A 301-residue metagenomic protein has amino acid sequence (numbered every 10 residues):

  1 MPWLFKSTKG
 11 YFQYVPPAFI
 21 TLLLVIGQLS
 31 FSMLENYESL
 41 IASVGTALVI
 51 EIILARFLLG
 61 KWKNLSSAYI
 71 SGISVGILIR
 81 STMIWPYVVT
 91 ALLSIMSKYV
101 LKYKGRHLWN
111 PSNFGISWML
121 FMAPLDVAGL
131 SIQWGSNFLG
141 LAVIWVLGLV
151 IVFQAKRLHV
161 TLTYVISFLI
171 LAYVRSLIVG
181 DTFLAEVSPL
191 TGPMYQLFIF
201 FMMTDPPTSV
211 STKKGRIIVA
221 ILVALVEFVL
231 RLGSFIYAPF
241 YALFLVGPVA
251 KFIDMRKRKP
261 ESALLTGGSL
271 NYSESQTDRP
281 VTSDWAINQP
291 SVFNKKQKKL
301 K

Functional and structural regions predicted by a protein language model:
M1-A55: N-terminal signal-anchor module of multipass membrane proteins
P2-F19, A172-S275, K301: C-terminal transmembrane helix-loop-helix hairpin of multi-pass membrane proteins
P2-W3, V49-K61, L93-H107, V146-R157 (+1 more regions): C-terminal ends of transmembrane helices
I20-I26, A47-E51, A68-G76, T90-S97 (+4 more regions): Hydrophobic, membrane-inserted alpha-helices
S32-T46, L78-T90, A128-A142, F183-Y195: Structural signature of hydrophobic alpha-helical transmembrane segments
G60-W134: Membrane-interface helix-loop-helix junctions at boundaries between adjacent transmembrane segments
A123-V174: Internal active-site segments that recognize and position negatively charged phosphoryl groups and nucleotide moieties
T266-K301: Long, low-complexity, intrinsically disordered cytosolic termini of multi-pass membrane proteins
